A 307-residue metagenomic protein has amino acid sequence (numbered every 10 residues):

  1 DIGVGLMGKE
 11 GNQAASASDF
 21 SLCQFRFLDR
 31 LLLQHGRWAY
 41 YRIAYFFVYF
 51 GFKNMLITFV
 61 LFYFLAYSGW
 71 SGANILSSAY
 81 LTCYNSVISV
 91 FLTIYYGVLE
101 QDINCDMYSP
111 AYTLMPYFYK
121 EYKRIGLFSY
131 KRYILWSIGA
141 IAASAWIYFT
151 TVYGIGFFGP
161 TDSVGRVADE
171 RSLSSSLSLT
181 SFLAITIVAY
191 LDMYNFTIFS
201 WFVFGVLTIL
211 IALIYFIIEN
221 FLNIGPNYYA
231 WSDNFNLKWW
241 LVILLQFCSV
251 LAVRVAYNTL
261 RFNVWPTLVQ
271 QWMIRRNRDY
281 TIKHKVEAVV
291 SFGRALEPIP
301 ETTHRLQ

Functional and structural regions predicted by a protein language model:
I2-F199, I211-L222, Q246-F262: Membrane-embedded transport module
S68, Y229, L237-K238, N263 (+2 more regions): Short, low-complexity intrinsically disordered segments
Y112-E121, V250-Q307: Non-transmembrane, juxtamembrane loop and terminal tail segments of multi-pass eukaryotic membrane proteins
G165-V167, N220-L241: Extracellular/periplasmic helix-loop-helix junctions in multi-pass membrane proteins
W201-F204: Amphipathic alpha-helical protein-interaction segments enriched in hydrophobic
T208: A small/polar active-site loop signature that marks catalytic segments
